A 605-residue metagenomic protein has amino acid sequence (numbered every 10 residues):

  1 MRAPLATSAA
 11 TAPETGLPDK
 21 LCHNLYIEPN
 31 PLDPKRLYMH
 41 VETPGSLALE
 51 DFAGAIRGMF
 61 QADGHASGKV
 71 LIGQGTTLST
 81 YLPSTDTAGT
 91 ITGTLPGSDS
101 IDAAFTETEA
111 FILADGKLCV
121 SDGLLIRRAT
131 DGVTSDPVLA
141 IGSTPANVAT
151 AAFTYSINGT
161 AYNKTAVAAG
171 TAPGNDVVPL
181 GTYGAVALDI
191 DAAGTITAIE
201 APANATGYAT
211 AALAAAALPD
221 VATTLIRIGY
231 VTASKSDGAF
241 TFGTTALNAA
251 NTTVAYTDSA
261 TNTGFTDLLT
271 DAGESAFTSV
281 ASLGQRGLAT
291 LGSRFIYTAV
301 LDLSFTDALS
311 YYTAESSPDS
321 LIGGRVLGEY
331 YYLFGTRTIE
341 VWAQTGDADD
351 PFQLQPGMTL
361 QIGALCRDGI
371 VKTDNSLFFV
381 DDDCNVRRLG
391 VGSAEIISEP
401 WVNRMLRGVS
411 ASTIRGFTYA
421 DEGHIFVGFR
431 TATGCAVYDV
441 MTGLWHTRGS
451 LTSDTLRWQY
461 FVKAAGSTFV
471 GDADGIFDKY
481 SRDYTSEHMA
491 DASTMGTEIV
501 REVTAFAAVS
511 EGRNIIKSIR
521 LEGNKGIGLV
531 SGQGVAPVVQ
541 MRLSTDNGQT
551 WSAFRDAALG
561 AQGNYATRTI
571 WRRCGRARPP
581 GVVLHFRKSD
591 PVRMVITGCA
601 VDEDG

Functional and structural regions predicted by a protein language model:
M1-A88, P96-A114, Q361-L377, D381-G605: Beta-sheet repeat architectures centered on beta-propellers
T43-F60, G89-A103, N262-R415: Beta-propeller and closely related beta-pinwheel folds
K69, A88-T90, E109-I112, A193-A209 (+6 more regions): Short, well-ordered strand-loop elements centered on a beta-strand within folded domains, enriched for acidic residues
G75, D115, S121-G123, N158 (+4 more regions): Short strand-coil-strand connectors
S79, C119, R127, V186-D189 (+6 more regions): Conserved hydrophobic/aromatic positions in well-ordered beta-strands
Y81, A129, R294-S304, R542-T545: Conserved Ser/Thr-centered positions that define the repeating blades of beta-propeller domains
T85, D115, D122-L124, T130 (+5 more regions): Acidic/polar residues in short coil/turn loops that connect beta-strands within repeat-based beta-sheet scaffolds
A110-E274: Beta-strand-rich solenoidal segments
